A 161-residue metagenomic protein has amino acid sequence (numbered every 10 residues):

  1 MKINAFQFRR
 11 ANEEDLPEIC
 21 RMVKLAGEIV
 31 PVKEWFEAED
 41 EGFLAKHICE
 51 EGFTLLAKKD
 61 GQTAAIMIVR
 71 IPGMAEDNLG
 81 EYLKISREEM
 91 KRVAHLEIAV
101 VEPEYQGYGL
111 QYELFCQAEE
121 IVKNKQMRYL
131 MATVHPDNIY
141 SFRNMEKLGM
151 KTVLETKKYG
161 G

Functional and structural regions predicted by a protein language model:
M1-P17, R21, L25: Conserved N-terminal entry element of GNAT/NAT acetyltransferase domains
K33-D60, I68: Active-site rim helix/loop that mediates acceptor-substrate recognition in acyltransferases
L56, K84-R87, L96-Q106, V134-H135: A short, internal acetyl-CoA/4′-phosphopantetheine-binding micro-motif in the GNAT/acyltransferase core
I68-I98: Conserved acyl-donor/pantetheine-binding loop and adjacent beta-alpha core of acyl/acetyltransferases and related
V101, G107-E120, R143, K147: Conserved acetyl-CoA-binding loop-helix of GNAT-fold acetyltransferases
P103, A132-F142, G160: Conserved beta-strand-loop-alpha-helix junction that forms the acyl-donor binding cleft
Y112, N124, P136-E155: Conserved active-site alpha-helix within GNAT-family acetyltransferase domains
V122-V134: Conserved GNAT acetyl-CoA-binding A-motif
